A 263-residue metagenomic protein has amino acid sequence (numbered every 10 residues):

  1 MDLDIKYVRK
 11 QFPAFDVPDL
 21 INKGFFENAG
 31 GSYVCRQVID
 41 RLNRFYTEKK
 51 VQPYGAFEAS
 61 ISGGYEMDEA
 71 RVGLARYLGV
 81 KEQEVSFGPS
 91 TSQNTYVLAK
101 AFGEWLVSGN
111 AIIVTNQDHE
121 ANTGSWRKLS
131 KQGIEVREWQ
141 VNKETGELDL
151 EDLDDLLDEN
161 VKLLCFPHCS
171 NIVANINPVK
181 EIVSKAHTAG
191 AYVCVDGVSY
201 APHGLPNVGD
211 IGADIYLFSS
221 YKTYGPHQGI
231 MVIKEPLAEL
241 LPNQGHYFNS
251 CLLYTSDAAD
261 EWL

Functional and structural regions predicted by a protein language model:
M1-S256: Pyridoxal 5′-phosphate
D257-L263: A short, hydrophobic C-terminal helix/tail in secreted or cell-surface proteins
